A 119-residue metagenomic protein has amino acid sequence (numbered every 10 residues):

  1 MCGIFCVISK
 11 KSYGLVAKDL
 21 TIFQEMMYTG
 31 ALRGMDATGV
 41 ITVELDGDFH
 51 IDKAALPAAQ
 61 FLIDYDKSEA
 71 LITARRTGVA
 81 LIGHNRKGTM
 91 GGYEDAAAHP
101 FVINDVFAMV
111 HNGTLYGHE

Functional and structural regions predicted by a protein language model:
M1-T114, H118: N-terminal glutamine amidotransferase
